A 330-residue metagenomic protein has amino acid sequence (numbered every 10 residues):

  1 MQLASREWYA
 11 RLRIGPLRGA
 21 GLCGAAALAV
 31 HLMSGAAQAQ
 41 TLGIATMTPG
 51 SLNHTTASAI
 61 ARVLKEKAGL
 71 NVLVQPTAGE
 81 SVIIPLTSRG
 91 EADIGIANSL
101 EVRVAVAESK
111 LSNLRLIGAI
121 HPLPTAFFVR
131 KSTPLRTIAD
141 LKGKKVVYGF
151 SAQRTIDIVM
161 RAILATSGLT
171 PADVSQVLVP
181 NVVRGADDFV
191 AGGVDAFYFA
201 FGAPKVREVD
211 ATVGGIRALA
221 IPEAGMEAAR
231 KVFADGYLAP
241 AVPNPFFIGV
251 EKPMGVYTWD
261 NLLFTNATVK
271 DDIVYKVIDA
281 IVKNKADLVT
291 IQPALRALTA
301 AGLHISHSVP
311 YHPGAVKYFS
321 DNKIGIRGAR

Functional and structural regions predicted by a protein language model:
M1-P16: N-terminal secretory signal peptides that target proteins for export/translocation
M33-A39: Sec/Tat signal peptide C-region and signal peptidase I cleavage site
Q40-K67, V72-L73, L123-A191, K285 (+3 more regions): Bilobed "Venus flytrap"/periplasmic-binding protein-like clamshell domains and structurally analogous long
G69, G79-V82, R89, S112 (+4 more regions): Extracytoplasmic
S88, A92-P122, P204-R207: Acidic, polar ligand-binding/catalytic clefts
N98-E101, E108-S109, T133, T170-V177 (+2 more regions): Pocket-lining segment of extracytoplasmic ligand-binding domains
S151-A162, Y237-H307: Ligand-binding clefts/hinges and TM-proximal coupling segments of bilobed small-molecule sensing domains
V183-R184, A191-G192, A200-A218, E223 (+2 more regions): An extracytoplasmic/periplasmic, membrane-proximal ligand-sensing/linker region
